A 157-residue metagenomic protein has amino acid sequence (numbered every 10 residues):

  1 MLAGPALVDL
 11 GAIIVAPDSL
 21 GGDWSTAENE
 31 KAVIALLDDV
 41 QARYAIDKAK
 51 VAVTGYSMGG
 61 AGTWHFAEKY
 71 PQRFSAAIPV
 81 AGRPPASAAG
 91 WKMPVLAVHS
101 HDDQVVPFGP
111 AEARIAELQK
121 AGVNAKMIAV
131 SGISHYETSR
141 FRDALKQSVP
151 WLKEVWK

Functional and structural regions predicted by a protein language model:
M1-V15: Short amphipathic alpha-helix adjacent to the substrate-entry channel of hydrolases
D18-G22, G82-R83, I133: Short beta-to-alpha linker loops that shape the active-site pocket of alpha/beta-hydrolase fold enzymes
D23-M58, E68-R73: Gly/Ser-rich "nucleophile elbow"/oxyanion-hole loop immediately N-terminal to the catalytic nucleophile in hydrolases
V53-G55, V80, V98: Short beta-strand immediately N-terminal to the catalytic nucleophile in serine-hydrolase-like folds
G62-F66: Hydrolases whose catalytic domains are alpha/beta-hydrolase-1, hotdog thioesterase, or metallo-beta-lactamase-like
R73-R83: A conserved short beta-strand
P84-K92: Conserved serine/cysteine hydrolase catalytic core
P94, V98, Q104, F108-K157: C-terminal catalytic histidine-bearing segment of alpha/beta-hydrolase fold enzymes
